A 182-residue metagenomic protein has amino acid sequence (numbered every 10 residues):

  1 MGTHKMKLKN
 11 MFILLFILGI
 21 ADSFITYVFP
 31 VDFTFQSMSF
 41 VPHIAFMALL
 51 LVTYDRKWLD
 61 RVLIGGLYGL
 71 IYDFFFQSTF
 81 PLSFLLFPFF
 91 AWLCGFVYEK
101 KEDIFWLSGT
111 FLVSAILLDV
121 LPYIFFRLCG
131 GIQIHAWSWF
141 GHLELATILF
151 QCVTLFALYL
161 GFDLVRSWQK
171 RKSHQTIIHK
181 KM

Functional and structural regions predicted by a protein language model:
M1-M182: Terminal, non-globular segments
